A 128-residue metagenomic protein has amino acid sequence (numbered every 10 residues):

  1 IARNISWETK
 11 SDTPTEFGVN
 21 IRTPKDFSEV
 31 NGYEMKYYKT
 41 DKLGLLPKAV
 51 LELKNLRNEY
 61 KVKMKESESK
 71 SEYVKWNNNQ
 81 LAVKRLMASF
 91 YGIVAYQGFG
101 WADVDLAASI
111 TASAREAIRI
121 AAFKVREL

Functional and structural regions predicted by a protein language model:
I1-L128: Conserved acidic
